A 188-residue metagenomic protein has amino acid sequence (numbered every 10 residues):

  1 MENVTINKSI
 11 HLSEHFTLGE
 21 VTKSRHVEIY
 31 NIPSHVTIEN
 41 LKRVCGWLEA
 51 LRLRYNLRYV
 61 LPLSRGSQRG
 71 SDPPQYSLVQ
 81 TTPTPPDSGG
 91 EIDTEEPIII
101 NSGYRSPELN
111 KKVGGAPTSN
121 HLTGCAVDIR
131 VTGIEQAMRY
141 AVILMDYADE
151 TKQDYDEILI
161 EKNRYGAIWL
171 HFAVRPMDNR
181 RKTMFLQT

Functional and structural regions predicted by a protein language model:
M1-R58, D93, R181-T188: Extracytoplasmic cell-surface/polysaccharide-interacting catalytic and binding patches
E49-Y59, D93-G114: Extended, low-complexity, intrinsically disordered C-terminal regulatory tails of eukaryotic serine/threonine kinases
Y59, Q68, Q75-Y76, Q80: Low-complexity, intrinsically disordered or signal/transmembrane-proximal segments
V60-S64, P83-T84: Ser/Thr/Pro/Gly-rich low-complexity, intrinsically disordered segments
R65-G66, P86-E91: Glycine-biased, low-complexity coil/linker segments
T81-T84, T94: Ala/Thr-enriched low-complexity intrinsically disordered regions
D93-E95, L122-A126: Short connector loops at helix/strand junctions that flank enzyme active sites, especially segments positioning acidic
T118, T123, V131-T188: Catalytic cores and adjacent binding grooves of peptidoglycan-active enzymes
